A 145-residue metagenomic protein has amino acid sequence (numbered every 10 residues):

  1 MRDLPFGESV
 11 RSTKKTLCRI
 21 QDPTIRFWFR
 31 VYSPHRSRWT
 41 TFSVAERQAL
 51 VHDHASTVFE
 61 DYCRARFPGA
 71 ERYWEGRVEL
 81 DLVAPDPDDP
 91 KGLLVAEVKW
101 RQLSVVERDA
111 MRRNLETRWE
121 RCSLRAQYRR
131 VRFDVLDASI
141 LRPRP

Functional and structural regions predicted by a protein language model:
M1-E79: Accessory nucleic acid-recognition modules appended to NTPase machines
R30-Y32, V95, E107-R108: Short conserved micro-motifs at the rims of enzyme active sites and ligand-binding pockets
C63-F67, L115-A126: Hydrophobic, Leu/Ile/Phe/Ala-enriched alpha-helical segments that form helix-helix packing faces
F67, L80-Q102, L115: Conserved catalytic cores of phosphodiester-cleaving nucleases, focusing on short active-site segments
E75-R77, D109-N114, Q127: Accessory DNA-binding and partner-docking regions appended to nucleic-acid-acting proteins, especially the terminal
K91, S104-V106, L141-P145: Switch/connector loops and helix/strand junctions flanking conserved nucleotide-binding motifs in nucleotide-processing
R101-R121: Mg2+/Mn2+-dependent nuclease catalytic core
L124-P145: Domain-level recognition of nuclease-like catalytic cores that cleave nucleotide substrates
